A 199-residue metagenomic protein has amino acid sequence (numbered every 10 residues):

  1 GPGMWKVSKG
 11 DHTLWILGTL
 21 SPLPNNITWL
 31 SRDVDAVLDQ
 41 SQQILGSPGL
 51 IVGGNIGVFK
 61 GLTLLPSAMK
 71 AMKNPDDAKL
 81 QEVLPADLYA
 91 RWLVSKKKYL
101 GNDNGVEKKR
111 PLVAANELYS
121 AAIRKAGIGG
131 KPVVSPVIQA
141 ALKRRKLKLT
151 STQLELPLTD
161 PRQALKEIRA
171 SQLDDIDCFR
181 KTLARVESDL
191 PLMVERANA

Functional and structural regions predicted by a protein language model:
G3-A199: Structured, acidic catalytic/metal-binding patches in enzyme active sites
